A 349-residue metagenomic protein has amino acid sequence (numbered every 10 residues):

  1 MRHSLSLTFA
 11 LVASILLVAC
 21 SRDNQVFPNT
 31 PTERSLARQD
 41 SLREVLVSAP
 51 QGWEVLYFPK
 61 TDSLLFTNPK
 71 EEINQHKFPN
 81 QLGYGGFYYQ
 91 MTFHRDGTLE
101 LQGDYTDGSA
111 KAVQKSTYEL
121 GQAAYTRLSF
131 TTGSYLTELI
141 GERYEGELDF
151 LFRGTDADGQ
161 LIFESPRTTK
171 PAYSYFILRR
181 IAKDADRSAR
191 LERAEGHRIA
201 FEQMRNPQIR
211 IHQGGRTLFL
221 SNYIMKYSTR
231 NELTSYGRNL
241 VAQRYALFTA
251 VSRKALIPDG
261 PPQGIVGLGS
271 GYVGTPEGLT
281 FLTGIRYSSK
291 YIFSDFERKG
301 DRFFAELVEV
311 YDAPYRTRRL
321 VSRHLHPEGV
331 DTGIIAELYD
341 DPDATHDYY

Functional and structural regions predicted by a protein language model:
M1-F9: Bacterial N-terminal signal peptides that target proteins for export
L16-A19: C-terminal motif of bacterial Sec signal peptides marking the signal peptidase cleavage site
S21-T117, G121-Y125, A185-I211: Acidic/polar, low-complexity intrinsically disordered N-terminal segments immediately downstream of a Sec signal
Q25-T32, L161-R210, E309-Y349: Edge beta-strand at a domain terminus
L56-L64, D104-T106, E164-P171, T283-S288 (+2 more regions): Short, flexible beta-strand-to-coil junctions
K70-Y125, T217-T283: N-terminal glycine/threonine-rich, aromatic-flanked beta-hairpin/loop signature
G97-T229: Long, acidic/polar, low-complexity amphipathic helices and coiled-coil-like
L240-Y349: Extended, charged low-complexity segments that frequently continue into or abut oligomerization scaffolds
